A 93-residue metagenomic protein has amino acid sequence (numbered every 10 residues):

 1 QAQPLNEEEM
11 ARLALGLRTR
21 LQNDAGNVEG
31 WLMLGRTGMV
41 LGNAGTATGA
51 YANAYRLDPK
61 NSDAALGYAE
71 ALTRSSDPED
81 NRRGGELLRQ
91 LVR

Functional and structural regions predicted by a protein language model:
Q1-L15: Long, contiguous interaction/recruitment modules in multidomain scaffold/adaptor proteins
R20, N53-A54, Q90-L91: Canonical positions in the second alpha-helix
M33, G67-Y68: Canonical tetratricopeptide repeat
